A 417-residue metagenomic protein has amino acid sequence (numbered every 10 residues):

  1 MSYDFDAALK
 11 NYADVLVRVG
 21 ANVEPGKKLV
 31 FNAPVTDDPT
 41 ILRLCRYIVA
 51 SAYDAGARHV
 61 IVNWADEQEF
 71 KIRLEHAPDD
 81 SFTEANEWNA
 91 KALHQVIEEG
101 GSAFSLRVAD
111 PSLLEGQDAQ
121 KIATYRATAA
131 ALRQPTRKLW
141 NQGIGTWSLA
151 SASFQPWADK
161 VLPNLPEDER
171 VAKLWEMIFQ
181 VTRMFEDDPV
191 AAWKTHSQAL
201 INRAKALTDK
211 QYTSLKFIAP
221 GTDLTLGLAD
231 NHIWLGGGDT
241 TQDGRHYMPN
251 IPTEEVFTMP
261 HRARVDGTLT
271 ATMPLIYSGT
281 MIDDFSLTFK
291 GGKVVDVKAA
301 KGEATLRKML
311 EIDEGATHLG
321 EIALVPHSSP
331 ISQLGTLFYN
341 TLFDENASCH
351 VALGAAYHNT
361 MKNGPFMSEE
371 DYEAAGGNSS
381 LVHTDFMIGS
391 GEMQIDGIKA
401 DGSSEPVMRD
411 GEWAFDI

Functional and structural regions predicted by a protein language model:
M1-D266, W413-I417: Active-site bordering "gate/hinge" segments that shape substrate access to catalytic or cofactor-binding pockets
D14, T208-K210, S278-T280, G315 (+2 more regions): Short solvent-exposed loop/turn micro-motifs enriched in small/polar/acidic residues
T36-D37, A109-P111, F154, T222 (+7 more regions): Short, glycine-/Ser/Thr-/acidic-enriched flexible segments
T258-E314: Long, well-ordered mid-to-C-terminal structural blocks that present hydrophobic/aromatic surfaces
R264-D266, I282-D284, G291-V294, T317-E321 (+3 more regions): Active-site lining segments that contact anionic ligands and/or coordinate catalytic metals
D296-P365: Dual-mode signal for accessory low-complexity, basic/Gly-rich regions
E370-I417: Extended hydrophobic packing segments that form well-structured cores
